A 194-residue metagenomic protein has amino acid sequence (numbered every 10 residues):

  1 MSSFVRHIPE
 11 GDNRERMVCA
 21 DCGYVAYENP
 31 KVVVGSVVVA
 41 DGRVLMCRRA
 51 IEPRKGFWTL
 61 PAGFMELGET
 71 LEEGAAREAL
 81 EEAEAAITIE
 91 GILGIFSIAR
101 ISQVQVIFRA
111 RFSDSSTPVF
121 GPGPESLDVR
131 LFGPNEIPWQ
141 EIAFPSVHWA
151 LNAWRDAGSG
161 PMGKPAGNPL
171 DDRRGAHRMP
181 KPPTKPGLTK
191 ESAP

Functional and structural regions predicted by a protein language model:
M1-G35: Acidic, metal-coordinating catalytic segment for phosphate/diphosphate chemistry, firing primarily on the Nudix
R16, V37, M46, I107-R109 (+1 more regions): Conserved hydrophobic/aromatic beta-strand scaffold that supports enzyme active sites
E28, R54, A99-S102: Short glycine/serine/proline-enriched coil/turn segments at secondary-structure junctions
V32, P53, E125: A short beta-loop-beta micro-motif enriched in histidine and acidic residues
V39-E81: Conserved Nudix-box catalytic region and its N-terminal flanking loop in Nudix hydrolases and closely related
M65-A153, A157-M162, D172-K181, P194: Unchanged
K181, P186-G187: Low-complexity intrinsically disordered segments
